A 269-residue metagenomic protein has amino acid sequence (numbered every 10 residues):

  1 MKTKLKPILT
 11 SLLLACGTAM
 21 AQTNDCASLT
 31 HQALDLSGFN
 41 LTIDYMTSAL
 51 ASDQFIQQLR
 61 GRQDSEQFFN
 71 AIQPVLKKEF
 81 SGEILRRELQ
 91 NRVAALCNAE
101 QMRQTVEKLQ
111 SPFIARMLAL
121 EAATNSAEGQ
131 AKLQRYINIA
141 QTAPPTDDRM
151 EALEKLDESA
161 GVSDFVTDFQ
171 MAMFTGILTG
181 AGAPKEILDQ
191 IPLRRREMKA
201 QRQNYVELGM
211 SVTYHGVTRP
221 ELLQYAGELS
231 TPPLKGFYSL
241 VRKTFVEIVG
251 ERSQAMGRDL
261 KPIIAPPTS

Functional and structural regions predicted by a protein language model:
M1-L9: Bacterial N-terminal signal peptides that target proteins for export
C16-A21: N-terminal signal peptide c-region/cleavage motif recognized by signal peptidases
Q22-I56, T142-F165: Immediate post-signal-peptide N-terminus of mature secreted/exported proteins
D44-S81: N-terminal, post-signal-peptide region of Sec/Tat-exported proteins
V75, E79-K155, S159: Acidic/His-rich structured neighborhood in mature extracellular/periplasmic domains
A123-H215, R219: Extended amphipathic alpha-helical interaction segments
K199-A200, N204-S269: A cross-kingdom marker for long, charged
